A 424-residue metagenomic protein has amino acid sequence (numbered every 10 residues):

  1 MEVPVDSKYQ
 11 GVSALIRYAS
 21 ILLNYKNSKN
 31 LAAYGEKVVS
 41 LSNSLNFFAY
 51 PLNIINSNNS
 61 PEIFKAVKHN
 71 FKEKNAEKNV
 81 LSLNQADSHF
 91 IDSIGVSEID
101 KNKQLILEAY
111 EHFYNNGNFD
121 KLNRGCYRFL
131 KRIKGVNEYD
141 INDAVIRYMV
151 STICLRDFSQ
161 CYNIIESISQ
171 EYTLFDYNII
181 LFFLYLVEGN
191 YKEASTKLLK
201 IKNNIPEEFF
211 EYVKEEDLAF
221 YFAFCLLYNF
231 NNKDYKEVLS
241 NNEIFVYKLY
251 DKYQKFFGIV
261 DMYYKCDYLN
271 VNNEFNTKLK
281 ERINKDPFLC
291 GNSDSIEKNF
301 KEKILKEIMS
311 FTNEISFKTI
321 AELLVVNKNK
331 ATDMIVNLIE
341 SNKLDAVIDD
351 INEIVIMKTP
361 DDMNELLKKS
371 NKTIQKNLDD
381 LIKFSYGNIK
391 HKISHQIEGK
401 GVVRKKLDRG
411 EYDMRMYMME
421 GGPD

Functional and structural regions predicted by a protein language model:
M1-D424: Charged, E/D/K/R/S-rich low-complexity terminal regions of large eukaryotic assembly subunits
